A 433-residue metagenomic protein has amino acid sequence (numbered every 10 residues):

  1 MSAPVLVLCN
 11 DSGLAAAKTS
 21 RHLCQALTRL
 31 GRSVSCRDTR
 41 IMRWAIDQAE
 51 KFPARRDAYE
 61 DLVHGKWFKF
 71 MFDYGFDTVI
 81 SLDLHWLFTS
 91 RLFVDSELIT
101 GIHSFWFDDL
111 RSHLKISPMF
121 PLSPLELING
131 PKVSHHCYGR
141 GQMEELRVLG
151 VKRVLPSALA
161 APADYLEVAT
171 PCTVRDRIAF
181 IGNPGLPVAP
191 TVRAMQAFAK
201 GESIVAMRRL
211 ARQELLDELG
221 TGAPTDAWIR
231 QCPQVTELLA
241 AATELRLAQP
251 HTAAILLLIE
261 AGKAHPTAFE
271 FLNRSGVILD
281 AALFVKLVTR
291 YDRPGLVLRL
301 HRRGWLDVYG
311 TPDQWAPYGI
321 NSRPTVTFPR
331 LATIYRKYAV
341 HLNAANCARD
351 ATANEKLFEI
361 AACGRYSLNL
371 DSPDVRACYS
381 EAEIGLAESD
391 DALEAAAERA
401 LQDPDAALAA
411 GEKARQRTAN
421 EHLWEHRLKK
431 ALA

Functional and structural regions predicted by a protein language model:
L6-N10, L14-R56, R140, E144-G150 (+2 more regions): Catalytic binding pocket for nucleotide-activated donors in carbohydrate/polymer assembly enzymes
K69-W86: Short N-terminal targeting/anchoring amphipathic segment
F70-F72, E126-I128, T333-I334: Structural alpha-helical scaffold elements that stabilize or flank donor/cofactor-binding regions in carbohydrate
G75, G130-P131, R336-K337: Alpha-helix C-terminal capping/helix-to-coil transition sites in glycosyltransferase folds
D77-I80, I102, V340: Structural motif
L82-S96: An aromatic- and histidine-rich active-site surface loop
T100-A264, L423: Catalytic core of nucleotide-activated saccharide and alditol-phosphate transferases
P250-R303: Alpha-helix-centered segments that form part of catalytic cores
